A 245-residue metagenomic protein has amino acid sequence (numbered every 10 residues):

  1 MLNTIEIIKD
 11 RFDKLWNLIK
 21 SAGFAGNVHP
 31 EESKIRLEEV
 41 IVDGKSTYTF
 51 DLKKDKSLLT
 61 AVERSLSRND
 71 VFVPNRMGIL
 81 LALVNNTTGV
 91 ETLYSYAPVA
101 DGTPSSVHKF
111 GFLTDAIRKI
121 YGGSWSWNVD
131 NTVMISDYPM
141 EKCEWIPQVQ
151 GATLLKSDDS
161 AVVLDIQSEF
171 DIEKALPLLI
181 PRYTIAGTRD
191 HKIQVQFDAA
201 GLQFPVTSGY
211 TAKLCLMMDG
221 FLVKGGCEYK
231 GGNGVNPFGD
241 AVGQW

Functional and structural regions predicted by a protein language model:
M1-W245: Beta-strand-centric surfaces of beta-sandwich/beta-rich domains
